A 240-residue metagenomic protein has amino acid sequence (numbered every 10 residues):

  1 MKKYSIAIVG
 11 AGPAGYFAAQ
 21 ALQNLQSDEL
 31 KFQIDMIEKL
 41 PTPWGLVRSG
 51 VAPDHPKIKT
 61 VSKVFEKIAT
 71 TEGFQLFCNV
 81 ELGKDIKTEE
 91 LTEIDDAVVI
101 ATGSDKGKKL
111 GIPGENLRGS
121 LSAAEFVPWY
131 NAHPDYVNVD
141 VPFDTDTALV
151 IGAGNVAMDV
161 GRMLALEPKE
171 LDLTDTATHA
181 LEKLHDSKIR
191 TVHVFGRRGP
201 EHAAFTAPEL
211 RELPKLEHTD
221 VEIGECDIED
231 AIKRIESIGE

Functional and structural regions predicted by a protein language model:
K2-G12, D144-I151: Beta1/beta-strand and adjacent pyrophosphate-binding region of the FAD-binding site in flavoprotein oxidoreductases
I6-D28, A157-L164: N-terminal Rossmann-like FAD-binding beta1-loop-alpha1 element of flavoenzymes
A14, T42, D105, V156 (+1 more regions): Conserved Rossmann-like nucleotide-cofactor binding loop
A21-N24, L30-D35, Q75-F77: Structural/interface elements that position substrates and couple domains in central-metabolism enzymes
Q26-Q33, M158, R162-E240: Dinucleotide-binding/catalytic capping subdomain of oxidoreductase cores
Q33, L40-A97: N-terminal Rossmann-like dinucleotide/flavin-binding domain of flavoprotein oxidoreductases that bind FAD/FMN
D96-G103, L149-V150: Short hydrophobic core segments
G107-D186: Glycine-rich dinucleotide-binding loop and its adjacent helix/turn
